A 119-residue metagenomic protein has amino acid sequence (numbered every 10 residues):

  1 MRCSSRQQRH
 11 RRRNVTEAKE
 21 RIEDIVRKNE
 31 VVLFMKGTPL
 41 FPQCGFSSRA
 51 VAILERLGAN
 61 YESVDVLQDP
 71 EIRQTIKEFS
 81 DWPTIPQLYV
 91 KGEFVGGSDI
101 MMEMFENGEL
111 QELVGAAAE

Functional and structural regions predicted by a protein language model:
M1-N14: Short, Lys/Arg-enriched N-terminal segments with co-localized hydrophobic residues within the first ~10-30 amino acids
V15-K19, D69-R73, N107: Structural motif corresponding to alpha-helix initiation and N-cap regions
E23-N60: Local sequence-structure signature of Cys/Sec-based thiol-disulfide redox active-site neighborhoods
F34, Q87-K91: Acidic beta-strand-to-loop metal/phosphate-binding motif
G58-R73: Thiol-based oxidoreductase modules, predominantly thioredoxin-like and allied folds used for disulfide exchange
E78-T84: Thiol/disulfide oxidoreductase modules built on the thioredoxin-like
V90-E119: Non-catalytic, surface beta->alpha helical segment in thiol-disulfide oxidoreductase systems
